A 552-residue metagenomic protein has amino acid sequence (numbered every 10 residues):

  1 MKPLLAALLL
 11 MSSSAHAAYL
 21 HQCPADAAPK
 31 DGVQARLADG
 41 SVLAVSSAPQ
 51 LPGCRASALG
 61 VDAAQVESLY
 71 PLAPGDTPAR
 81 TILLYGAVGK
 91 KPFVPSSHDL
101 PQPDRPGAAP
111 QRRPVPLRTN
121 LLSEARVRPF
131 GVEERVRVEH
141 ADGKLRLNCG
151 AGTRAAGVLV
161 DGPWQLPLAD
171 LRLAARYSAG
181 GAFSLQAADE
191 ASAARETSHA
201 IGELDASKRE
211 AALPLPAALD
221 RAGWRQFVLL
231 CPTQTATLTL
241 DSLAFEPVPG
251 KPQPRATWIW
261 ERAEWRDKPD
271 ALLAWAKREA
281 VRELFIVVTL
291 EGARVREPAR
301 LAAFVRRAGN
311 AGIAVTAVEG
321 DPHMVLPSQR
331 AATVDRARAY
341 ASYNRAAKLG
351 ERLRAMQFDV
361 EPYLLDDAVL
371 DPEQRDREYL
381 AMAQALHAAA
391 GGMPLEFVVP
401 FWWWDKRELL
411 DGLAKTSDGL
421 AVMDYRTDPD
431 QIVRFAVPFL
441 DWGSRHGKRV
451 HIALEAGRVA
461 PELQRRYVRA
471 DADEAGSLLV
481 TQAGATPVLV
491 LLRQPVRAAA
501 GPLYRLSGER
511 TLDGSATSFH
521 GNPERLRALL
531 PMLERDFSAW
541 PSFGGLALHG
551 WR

Functional and structural regions predicted by a protein language model:
A18-Q65, A73-P78, L83-L100, C149-L215: Extracellular ligand-binding interfaces
P71-P74, V228-Q234: Short beta-strand-plus-loop segments that form exposed binding edges in beta-rich domains
E134-A155: Short carbohydrate-recognition loop motifs
P214-P216, L243-A276, V281, F397-V399: Boundary/entry segment of secreted carbohydrate-active catalytic domains
W258-R262, T316-H323, Y379-E408, R449-V459 (+1 more regions): Aromatic-lined carbohydrate-recognition surfaces of secreted/lumenal glycan-active proteins
Y340-Q374, G544-A547: Active-site groove signature of glycoside hydrolases
V360-P362, R407-R434: Aromatic- and acid-rich polysaccharide-binding/catalytic face of secreted or lumenal carbohydrate-active enzymes
V450-R552: Substrate-binding cleft of secreted/luminal carbohydrate-active enzymes
